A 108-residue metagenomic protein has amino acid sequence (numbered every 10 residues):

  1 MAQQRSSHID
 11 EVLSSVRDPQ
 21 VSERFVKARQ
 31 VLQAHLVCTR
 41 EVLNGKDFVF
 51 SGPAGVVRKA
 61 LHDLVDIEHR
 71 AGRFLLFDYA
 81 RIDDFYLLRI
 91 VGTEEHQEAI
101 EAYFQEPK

Functional and structural regions predicted by a protein language model:
M1-V16: N-terminal leader/targeting helix
Q3, A34-E41, L75-I82: Short, flexible, solvent-exposed loop/turn segments with mixed acidic/basic and small polar residues
L13-V42: An N-terminal amphipathic alpha-helical segment
E23-R29, D66-I67, I100-P107: FNR-like FAD-binding dehydrogenase module
T39-G52: Short glycine-rich, basic-tinged beta-strand/loop micro-motifs
G55-L61, H96-E101: Short, conserved charged micro-motifs
L61-V65, R70-A80: Amphipathic, hydrophobic secondary-structure cores in small proteins
F74-E106: Short, compact, well-ordered microdomains
